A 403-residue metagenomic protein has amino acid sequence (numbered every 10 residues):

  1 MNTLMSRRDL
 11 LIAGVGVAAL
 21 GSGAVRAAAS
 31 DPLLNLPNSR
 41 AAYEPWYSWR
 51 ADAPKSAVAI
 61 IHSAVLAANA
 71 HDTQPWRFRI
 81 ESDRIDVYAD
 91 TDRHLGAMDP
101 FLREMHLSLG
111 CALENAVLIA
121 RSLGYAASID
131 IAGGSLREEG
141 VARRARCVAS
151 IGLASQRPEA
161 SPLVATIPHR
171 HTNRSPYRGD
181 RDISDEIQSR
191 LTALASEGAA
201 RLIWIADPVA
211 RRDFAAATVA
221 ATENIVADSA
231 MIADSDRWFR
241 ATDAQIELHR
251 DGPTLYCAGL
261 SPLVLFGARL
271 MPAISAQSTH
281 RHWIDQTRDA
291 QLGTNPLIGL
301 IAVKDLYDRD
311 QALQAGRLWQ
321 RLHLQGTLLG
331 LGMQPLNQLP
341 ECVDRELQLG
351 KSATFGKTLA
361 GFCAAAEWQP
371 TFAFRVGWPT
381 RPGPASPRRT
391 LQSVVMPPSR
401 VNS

Functional and structural regions predicted by a protein language model:
N2-S403: Acidic, surface-exposed loops and disordered segments
